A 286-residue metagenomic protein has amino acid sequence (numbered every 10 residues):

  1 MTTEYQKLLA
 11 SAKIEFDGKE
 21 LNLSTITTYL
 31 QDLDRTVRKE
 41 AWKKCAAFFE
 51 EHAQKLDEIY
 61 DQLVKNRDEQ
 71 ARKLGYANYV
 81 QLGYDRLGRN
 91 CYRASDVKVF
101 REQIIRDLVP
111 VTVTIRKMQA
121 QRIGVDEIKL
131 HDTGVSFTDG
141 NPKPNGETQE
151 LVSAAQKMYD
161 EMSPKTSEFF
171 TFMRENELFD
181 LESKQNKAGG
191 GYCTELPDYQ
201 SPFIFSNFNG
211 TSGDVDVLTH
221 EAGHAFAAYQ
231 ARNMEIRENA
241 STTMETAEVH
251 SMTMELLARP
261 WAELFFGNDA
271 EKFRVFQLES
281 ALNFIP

Functional and structural regions predicted by a protein language model:
M1-P142: A well-structured
C45-H52, Y92-K98, T133-P144, Y199-S212 (+2 more regions): Glycine- and acidic
Q119-T138, F172-E182, T243-T246, F276-A281: A glycine-rich phosphate-binding loop feature that marks nucleotide/adenosyl-phosphate handling sites
R122, D139-Y199, T211-S212: Auxiliary, metal-adjacent structural segments of Zn-dependent hydrolase domains
E161-K165, T194, H224, A228-I236 (+1 more regions): Conserved helix-loop functional segments at active or binding sites
S206-Q230, S251, L256: Active-site recognition of the HExxH zinc-binding catalytic motif
E238-H250, N283-F284: Active-site metal-coordination segments of metallo-dependent hydrolases
P260-P286: Long, amphipathic alpha-helical stalk/connector segments used for oligomerization, subunit docking, or mechanical
